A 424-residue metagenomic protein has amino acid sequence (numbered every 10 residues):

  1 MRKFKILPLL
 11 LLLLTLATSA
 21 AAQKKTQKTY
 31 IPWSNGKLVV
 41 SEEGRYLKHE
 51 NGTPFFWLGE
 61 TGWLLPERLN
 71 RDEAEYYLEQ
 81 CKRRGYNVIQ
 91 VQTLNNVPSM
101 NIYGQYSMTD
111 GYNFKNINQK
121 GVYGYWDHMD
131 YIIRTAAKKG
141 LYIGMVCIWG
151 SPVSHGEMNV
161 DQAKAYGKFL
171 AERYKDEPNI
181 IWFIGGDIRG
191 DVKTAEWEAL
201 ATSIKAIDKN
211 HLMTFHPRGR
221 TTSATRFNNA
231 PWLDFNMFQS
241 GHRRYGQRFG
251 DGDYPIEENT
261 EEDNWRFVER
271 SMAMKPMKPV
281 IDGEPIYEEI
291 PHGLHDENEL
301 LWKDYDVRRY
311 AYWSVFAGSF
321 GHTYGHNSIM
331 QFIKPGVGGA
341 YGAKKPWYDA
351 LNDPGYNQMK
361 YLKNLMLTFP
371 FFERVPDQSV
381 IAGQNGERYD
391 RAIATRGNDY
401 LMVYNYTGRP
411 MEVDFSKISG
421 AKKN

Functional and structural regions predicted by a protein language model:
M1-T26: Bacterial Sec-dependent N-terminal signal peptides
P8-T15, M129, V160, V307 (+1 more regions): Generic alpha-helix initiation/capping and coil-helix boundary signal
L10, Q90, M145, T323-Y324: A generic structural-conservation signal
K24-K25, T53, P276-V280, Y287-P291 (+1 more regions): Aromatic- and carboxylate-lined catalytic core of secreted/periplasmic carbohydrate-active enzymes
T26-Q247, Y254, E258, E262-D263: Active-site mouth of glycoside hydrolases
G185-M330, A340-D349: Extracellular glycoside hydrolase catalytic/binding regions
